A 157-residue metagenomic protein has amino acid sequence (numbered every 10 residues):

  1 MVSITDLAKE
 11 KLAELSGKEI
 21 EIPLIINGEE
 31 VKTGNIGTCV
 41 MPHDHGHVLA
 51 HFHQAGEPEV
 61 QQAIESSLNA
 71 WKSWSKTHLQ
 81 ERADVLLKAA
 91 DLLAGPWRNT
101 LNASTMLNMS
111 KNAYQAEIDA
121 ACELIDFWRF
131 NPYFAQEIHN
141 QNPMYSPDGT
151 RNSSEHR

Functional and structural regions predicted by a protein language model:
M1-L49: Hydrophobic face of amphipathic alpha-helices that form TPR/SEL1-like repeat modules and related alpha-solenoid
K11, N131-F134, G149: Generic alpha-helical secondary structure signal
E29-E30, L86-A89, C122, M144-R151: A glycine-rich phosphate-binding loop feature that marks nucleotide/adenosyl-phosphate handling sites
G34-T38, N102, T150: Short glycine-rich loop/turn motifs
V40, H45-H139: Glycine-rich loop-to-alpha-helix module at the N-terminal edge of alpha/beta enzyme cores
E137-R157: Conserved small-residue-rich beta-alpha loop and adjacent elements that most often cradle the phosphate/pyrophosphate
